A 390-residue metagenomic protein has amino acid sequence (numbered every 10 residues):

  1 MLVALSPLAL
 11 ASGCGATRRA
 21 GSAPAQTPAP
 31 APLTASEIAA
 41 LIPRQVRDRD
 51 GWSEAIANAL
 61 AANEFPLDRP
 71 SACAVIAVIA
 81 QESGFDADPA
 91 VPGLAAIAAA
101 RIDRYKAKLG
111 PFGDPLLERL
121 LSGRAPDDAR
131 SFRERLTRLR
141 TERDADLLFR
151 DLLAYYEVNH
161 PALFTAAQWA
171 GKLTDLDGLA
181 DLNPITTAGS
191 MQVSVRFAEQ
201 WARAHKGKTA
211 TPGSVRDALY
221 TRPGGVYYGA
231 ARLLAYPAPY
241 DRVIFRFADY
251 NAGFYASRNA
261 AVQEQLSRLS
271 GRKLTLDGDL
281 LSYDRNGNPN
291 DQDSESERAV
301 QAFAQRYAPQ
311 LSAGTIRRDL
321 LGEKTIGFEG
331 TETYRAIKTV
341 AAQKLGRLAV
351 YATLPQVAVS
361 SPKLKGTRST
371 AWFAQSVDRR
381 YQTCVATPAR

Functional and structural regions predicted by a protein language model:
L2-A9: Bacterial N-terminal signal peptides
A11-R390: Cell-wall glycan-active module
